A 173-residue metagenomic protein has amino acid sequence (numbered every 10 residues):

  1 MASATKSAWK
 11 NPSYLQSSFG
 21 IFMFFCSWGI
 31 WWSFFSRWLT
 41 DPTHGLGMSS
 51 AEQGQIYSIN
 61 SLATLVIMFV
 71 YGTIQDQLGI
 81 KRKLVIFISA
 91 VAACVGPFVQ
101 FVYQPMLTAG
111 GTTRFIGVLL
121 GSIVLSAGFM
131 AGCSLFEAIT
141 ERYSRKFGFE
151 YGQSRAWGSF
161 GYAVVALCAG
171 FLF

Functional and structural regions predicted by a protein language model:
S3-L65: Helix-loop boundary and gating motifs at the non-cytosolic
Q16-S17, T108-G110, R114-S122: Short hydrophobic/alpha-helical segments at membrane-entry points of transmembrane helices in Major Facilitator
S36, Y71, V165-F173: Small-residue (Gly/Pro/Ala) motifs that create kinks and tight helix-helix packing interfaces
S61-F69, Y162-A163, L167: Residue-level signature of mid-helix packing/kink "hotspots" within the transmembrane helices of 12-pass Major
V66-I80, F173: Helix-to-loop junctions at the C-terminal end of transmembrane segments in multipass secondary transporters
D76-A90: Cytoplasmic membrane-interface "Motif A"-like loop-to-helix N-cap segments of 12-TM Major Facilitator Superfamily
A90-G111: C-terminal ends and interior cores of transmembrane alpha-helices in multi-pass membrane transporters/permeases
G121-W157: Cytoplasmic helix-loop-helix junction between adjacent transmembrane helices in 12-TM secondary transporters
